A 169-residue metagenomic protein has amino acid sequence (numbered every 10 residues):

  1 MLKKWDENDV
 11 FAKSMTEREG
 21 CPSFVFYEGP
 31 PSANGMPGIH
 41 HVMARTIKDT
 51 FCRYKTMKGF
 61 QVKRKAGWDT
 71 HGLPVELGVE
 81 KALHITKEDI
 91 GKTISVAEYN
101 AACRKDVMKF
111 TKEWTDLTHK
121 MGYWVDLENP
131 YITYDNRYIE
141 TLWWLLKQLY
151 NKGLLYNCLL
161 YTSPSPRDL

Functional and structural regions predicted by a protein language model:
M1-S163, R167: N-terminal, positively charged nucleic-acid-binding surface of large information/translation enzymes
